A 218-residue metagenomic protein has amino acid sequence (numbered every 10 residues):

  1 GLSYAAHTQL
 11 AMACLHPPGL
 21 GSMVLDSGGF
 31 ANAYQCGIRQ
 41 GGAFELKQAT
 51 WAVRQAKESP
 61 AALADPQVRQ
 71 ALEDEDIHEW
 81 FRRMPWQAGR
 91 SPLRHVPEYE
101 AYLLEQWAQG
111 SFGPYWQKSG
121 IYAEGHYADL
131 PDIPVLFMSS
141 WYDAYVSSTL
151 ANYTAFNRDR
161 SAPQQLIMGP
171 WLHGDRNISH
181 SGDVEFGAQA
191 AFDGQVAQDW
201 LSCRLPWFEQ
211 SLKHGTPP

Functional and structural regions predicted by a protein language model:
G1-A11: Glycine-rich nucleophile elbow surrounding the catalytic serine of serine-hydrolase chemistry
L2, R94-H95, G187: Generic signal for short, ordered secondary-structure residues within or immediately flanking folded domains
Y4, S27, P170-W171: Residues that line or immediately flank small-molecule/substrate-binding pockets and catalytic motifs
T8-L10, Y34, N177: Active-site-proximal flexible loops/turns
L10-C14, L150: Short, hydrophobic alpha-helix immediately C-terminal to the catalytic nucleophile
C14-H16, S22-D129, T216: Accessory cap/linker subdomain of secreted extracellular hydrolases
P18, G37, L63, A101-S119 (+2 more regions): Alpha/beta-hydrolase-fold serine-hydrolase catalytic core, especially in secreted/extracellular enzymes
